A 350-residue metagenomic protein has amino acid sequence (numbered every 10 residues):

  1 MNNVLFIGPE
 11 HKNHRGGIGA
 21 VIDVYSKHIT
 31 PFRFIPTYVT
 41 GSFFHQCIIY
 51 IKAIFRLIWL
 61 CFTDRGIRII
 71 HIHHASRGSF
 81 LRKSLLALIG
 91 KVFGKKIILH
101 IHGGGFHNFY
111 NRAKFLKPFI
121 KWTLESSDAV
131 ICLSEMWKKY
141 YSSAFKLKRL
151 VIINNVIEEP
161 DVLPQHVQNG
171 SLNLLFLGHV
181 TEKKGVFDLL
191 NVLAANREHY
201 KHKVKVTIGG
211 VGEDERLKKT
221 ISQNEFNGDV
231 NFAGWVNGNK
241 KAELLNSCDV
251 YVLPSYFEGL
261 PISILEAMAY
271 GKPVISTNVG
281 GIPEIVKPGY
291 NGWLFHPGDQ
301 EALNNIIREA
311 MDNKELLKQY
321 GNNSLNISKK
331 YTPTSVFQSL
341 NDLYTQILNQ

Functional and structural regions predicted by a protein language model:
L5-I7, H166-A195, T207-G209: Conserved donor-binding/catalytic core segment of Leloir-type glycosyltransferases
T37-V39, L177, K205-K218, G234: Glycosyltransferase donor-sugar binding loop
I120-K121, E125-L163: Donor nucleotide-sugar binding/catalytic pocket of nucleotide-sugar-dependent glycosyltransferases
K218-V236: Nucleotide-activated donor-binding/catalytic signature segment of Leloir-type glycosyltransferases, i.e., the conserved
Y256: Aromatic "clamp/platform" in nucleotide-sugar-dependent glycosyltransferases that forms part of the donor/acceptor
P273-S276: Short hydrophobic beta-strand element within catalytic cores of glycosyltransferases and related nucleotide-activated
P288-G289, W293-Q300, E309-E315: Conserved acidic donor-binding segment of nucleotide-sugar-dependent glycosyltransferases
A302, E309, L316-K330, D342: A short, well-ordered alpha-helix in the C-terminal region of glycosyltransferases
